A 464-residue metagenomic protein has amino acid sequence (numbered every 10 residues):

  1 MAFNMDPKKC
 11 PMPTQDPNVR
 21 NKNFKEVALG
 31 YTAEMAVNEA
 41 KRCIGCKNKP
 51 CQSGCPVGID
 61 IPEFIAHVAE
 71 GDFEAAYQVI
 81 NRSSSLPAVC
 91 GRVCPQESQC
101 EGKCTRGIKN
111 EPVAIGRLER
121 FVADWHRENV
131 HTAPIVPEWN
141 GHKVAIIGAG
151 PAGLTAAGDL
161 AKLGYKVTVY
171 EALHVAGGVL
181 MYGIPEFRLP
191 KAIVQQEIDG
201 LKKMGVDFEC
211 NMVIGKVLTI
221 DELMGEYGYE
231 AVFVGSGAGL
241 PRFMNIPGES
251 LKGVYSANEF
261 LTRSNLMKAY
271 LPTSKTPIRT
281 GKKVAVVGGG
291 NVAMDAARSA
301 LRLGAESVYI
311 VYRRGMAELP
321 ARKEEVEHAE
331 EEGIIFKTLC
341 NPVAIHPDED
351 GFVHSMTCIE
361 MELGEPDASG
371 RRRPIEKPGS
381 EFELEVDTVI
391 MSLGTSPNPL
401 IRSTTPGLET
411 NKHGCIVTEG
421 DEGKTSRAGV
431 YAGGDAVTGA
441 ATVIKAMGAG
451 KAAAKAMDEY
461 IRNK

Functional and structural regions predicted by a protein language model:
R20-E39, I59-R92, K109-E138, S264-N265: Ferredoxin-type iron-sulfur electron-transfer modules in oxidoreductases and energy-metabolism complexes
G45-E70, V89-V122, T168, V175 (+1 more regions): Iron-sulfur cluster-binding cysteine motifs and their immediate structural context in ferredoxin-like electron-transfer
A75, E138, K143-I147, Q195-I246 (+4 more regions): Feature captures the FAD/FMN-dependent oxidoreductase FAD-binding
F121-E138, Q196-K216, P241-L303, N411-D421 (+1 more regions): Glycine-rich dinucleotide-binding loop and its adjacent helix/turn
H142-T168, A293-L301: N-terminal Rossmann-like FAD-binding beta1-loop-alpha1 element of flavoenzymes
V169, L173-K203, D207-F208, A297-A344: Rossmann-like dinucleotide-binding cores of NAD(P)H-dependent redox enzymes
S250-G281, P366-A440: FAD-site-proximal beta/loop scaffold in flavoenzymes
A436-R462: A conserved FAD-binding loop/helix module that cradles the flavin
